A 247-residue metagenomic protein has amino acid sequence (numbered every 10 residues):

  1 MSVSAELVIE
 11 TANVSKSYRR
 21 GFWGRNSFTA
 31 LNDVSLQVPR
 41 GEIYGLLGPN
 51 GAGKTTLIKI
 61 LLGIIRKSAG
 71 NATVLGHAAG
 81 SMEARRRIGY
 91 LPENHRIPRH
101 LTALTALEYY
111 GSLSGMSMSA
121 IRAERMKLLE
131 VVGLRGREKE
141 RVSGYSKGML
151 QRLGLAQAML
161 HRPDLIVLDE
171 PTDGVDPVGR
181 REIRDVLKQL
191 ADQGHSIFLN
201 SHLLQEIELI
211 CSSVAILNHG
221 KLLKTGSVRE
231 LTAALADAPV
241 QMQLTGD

Functional and structural regions predicted by a protein language model:
S2-I9, S17-D33: A short, flexible loop at the N-terminus of ABC-type nucleotide-binding domains that lies
P49-G53: Walker A (P-loop) phosphate-binding loop of ABC-type ATPase nucleotide-binding domains
G70-A84: Conserved ABC transporter NBD signature motif
E108, S112, S119-R137: Conserved ABC ATPase "signature" region
R162: Conserved catalytic motifs of ABC-family nucleotide-binding domains
I166-E170: Catalytic Walker B motif of ABC-type/P-loop ATPase nucleotide-binding domains
I183-D247: ABC transporter nucleotide-binding domain
